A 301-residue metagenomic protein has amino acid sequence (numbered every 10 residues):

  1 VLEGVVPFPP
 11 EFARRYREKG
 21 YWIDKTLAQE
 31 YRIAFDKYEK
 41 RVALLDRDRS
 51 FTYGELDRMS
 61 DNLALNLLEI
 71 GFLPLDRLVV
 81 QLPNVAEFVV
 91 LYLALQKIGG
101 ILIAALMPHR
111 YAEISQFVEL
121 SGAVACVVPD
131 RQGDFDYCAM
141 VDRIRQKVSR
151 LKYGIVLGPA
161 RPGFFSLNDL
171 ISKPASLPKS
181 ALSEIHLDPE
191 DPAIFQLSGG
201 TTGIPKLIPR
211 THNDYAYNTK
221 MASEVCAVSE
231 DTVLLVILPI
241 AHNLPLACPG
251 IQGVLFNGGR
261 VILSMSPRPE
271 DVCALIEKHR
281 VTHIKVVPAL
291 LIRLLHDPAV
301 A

Functional and structural regions predicted by a protein language model:
G4-A13, Q29-T52, G158-P162, F195: AMP-dependent adenylate-forming
Y21-E30, K40-L93, R110-S115, F165-P174 (+2 more regions): Conserved AMP-binding/adenylate-forming core of the ANL superfamily
T52-G54, A193-Y217: Conserved AMP-binding A3 loop
I70, I98-L170, A299: Structural core segment of the AMP-binding/adenylate-forming
R77, P83-I103, M107-Y111, Q116-C126 (+3 more regions): A short helix-loop-beta submotif of the ANL/AMP-binding
L78, L95, P192, L197-T201 (+3 more regions): Conserved S/T- and glycine-rich ATP-binding loop of Class I adenylate-forming
P83, V128-D142, L238, P267-R268 (+1 more regions): Adenylate-forming
G99, A216-V233, N243-H283, D297: Conserved AMP-binding/adenylation subdomain of ANL enzymes
